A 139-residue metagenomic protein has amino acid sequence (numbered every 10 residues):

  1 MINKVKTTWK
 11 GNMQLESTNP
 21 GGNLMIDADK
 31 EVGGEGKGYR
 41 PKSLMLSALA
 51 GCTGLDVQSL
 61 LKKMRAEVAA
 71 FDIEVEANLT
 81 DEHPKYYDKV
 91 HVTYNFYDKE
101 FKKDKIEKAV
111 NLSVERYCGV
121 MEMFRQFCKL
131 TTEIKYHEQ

Functional and structural regions predicted by a protein language model:
M1-S47, Q58-Q139: Extended beta-strand/beta-hairpin segments
